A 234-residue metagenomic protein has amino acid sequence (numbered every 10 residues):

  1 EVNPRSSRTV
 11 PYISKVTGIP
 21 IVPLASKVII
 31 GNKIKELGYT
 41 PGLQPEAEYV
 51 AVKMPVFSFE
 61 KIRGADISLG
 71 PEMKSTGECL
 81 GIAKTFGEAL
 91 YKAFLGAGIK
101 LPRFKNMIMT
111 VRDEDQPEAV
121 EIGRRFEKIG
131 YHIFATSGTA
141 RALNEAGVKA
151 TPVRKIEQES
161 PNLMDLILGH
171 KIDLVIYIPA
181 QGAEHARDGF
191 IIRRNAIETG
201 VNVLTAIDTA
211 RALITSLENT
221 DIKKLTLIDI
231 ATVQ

Functional and structural regions predicted by a protein language model:
E1-P4, P11-K15, G38-Y39, R63-G64 (+4 more regions): Short acidic, glycine/serine/threonine-rich loops at helix termini
E1-R103: ATP-dependent carboxylate activation and anion-phosphoryl transfer catalytic cores that bind Mg-ATP to form
R5, D113-E114, P179-A183: Short glycine-rich anion-binding loops that position phosphate/pyrophosphate groups of nucleotides and phosphorylated
I99-K100, F104-Y131: Glycine- and Gly-Pro-enriched alpha-helical subdomains that act as flexible, kink-prone "lid/hinge" or packing modules
G130-A142: Short internal beta-strands
R154-K155, L163-Q234: Peripheral docking tails and interdomain loops at the edges of cofactor- or intermediate-handling domains
